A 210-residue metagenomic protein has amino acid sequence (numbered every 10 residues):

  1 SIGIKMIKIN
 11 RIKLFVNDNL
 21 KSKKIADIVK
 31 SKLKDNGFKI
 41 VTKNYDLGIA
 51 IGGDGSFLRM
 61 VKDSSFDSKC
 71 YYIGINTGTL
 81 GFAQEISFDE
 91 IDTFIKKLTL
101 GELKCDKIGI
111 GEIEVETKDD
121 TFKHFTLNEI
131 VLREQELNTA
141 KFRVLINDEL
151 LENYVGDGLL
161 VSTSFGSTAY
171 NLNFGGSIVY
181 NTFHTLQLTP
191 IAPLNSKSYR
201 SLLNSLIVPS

Functional and structural regions predicted by a protein language model:
S1-K5: Short, Lys/Arg-enriched N-terminal segments with co-localized hydrophobic residues within the first ~10-30 amino acids
I7-Y45, G81-L160, F165-S210: Catalytic phosphate-donor-binding core of small-molecule kinases
T42-R59: Short, well-ordered secondary-structure micro-motifs within conserved domains or adaptor modules
I49, N76, I130: A residue-level signal for conserved active-site and pocket-lining positions in enzyme catalytic cores
G53-S56, G78, F165-T168: Short glycine-rich anion-binding loops that position phosphate/pyrophosphate groups of nucleotides and phosphorylated
L58-S64, N171-G175: Short Gly/Thr/Asp-enriched flexible loops that form oxyanion-binding sites at enzyme active sites
D67-Y71: A short helix->loop->beta-strand "cap" motif at the edges of active sites that frequently abuts
Y72-Q84: Catalytic nucleophile loop
